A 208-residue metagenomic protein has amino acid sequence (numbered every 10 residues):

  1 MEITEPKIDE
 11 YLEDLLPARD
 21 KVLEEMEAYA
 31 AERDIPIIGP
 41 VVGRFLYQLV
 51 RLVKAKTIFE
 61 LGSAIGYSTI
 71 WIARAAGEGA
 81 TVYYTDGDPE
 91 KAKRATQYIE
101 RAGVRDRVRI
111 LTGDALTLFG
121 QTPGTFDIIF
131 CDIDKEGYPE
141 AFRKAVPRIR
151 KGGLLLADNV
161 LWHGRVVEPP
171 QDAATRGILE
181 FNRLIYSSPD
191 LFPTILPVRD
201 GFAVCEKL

Functional and structural regions predicted by a protein language model:
M1-I128, K135-L156, V160-L208: A short alpha-helical cap/connector motif
